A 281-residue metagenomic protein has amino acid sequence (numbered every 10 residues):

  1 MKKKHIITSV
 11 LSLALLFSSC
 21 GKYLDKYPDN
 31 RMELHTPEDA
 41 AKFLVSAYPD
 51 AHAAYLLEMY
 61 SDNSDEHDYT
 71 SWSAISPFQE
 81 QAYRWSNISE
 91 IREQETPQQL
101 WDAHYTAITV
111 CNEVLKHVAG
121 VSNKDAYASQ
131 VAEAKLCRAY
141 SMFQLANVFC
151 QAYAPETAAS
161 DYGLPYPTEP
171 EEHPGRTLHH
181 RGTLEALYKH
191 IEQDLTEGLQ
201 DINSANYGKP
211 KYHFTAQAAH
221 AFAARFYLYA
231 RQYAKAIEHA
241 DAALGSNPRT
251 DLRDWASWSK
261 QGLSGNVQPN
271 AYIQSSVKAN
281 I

Functional and structural regions predicted by a protein language model:
M1-C20: Sec-dependent bacterial lipoprotein signal peptides
C20-D65: Membrane-proximal, proline-rich intrinsically disordered regions
E80-C150, G182-E185, L195-N203: Conserved, well-structured interaction surfaces
S141, A224-F226: Residue-level signature for tetratricopeptide repeat
V148-K189: Short coil/linker segments at helix-helix boundaries
R231, K235-I281: Hydrophobic-face positions in mid-chain alpha helices that act as interaction patches
